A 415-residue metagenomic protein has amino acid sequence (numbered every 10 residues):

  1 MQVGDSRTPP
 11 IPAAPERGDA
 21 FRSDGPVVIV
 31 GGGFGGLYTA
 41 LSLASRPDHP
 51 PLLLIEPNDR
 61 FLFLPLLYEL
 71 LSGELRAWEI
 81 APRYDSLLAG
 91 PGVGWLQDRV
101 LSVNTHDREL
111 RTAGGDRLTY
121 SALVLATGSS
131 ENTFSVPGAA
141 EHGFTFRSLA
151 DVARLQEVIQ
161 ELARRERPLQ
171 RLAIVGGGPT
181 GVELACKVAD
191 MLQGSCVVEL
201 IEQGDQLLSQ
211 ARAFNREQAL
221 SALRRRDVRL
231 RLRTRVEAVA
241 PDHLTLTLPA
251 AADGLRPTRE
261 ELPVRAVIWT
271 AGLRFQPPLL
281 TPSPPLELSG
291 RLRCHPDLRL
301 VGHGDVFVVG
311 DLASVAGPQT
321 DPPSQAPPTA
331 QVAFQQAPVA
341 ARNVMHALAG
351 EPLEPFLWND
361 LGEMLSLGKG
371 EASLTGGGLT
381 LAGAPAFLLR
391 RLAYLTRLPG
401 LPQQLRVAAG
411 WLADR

Functional and structural regions predicted by a protein language model:
Q2-A14, F21-R22, Q336, R342-R415: C-terminal, flexible cofactor-proximal segment of oxidoreductases
Q2-D24, G92-A173, A250-P257, I268: FAD-binding core/adjacent interface of flavoenzyme oxidoreductases
Q2-G94, A173-I174, V182-A213: Beta1-alpha1 glycine-rich phosphate/pyrophosphate-binding loop at the start of Rossmann-like nucleotide-binding domains
G35, G128-E131, L273-F275: Short glycine-rich anion-binding loops that position phosphate/pyrophosphate groups of nucleotides and phosphorylated
P91-S102, D190-P296, L300-G302, L353: A Rossmann-like FAD-binding core segment of flavoenzymes
V93, A163-P168, V197, G350-W358: A short alpha-helix-loop-beta-strand transition element characteristic of N-terminal alpha/beta dinucleotide-binding
E141-P168, E261-Q335: FAD-site-proximal beta/loop scaffold in flavoenzymes
